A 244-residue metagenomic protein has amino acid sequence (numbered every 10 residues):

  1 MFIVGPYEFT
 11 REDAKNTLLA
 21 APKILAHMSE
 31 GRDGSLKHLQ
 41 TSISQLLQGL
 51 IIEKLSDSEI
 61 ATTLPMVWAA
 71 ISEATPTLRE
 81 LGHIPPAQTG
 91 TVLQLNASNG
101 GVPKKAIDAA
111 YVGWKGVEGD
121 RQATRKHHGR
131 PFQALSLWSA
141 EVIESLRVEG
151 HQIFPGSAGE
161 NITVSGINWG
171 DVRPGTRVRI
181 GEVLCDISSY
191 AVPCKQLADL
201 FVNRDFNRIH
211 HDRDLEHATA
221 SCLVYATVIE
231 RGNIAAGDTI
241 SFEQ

Functional and structural regions predicted by a protein language model:
F2-Q244: Metal-cofactor-dependent catalytic cores
